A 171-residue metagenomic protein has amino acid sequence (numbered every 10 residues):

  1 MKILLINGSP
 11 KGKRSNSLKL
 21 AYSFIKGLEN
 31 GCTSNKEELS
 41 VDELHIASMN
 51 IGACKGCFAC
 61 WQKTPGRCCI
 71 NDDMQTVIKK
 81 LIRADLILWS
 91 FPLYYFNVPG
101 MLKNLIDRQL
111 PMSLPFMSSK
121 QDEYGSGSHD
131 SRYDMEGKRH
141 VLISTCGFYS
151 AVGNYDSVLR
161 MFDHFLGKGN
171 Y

Functional and structural regions predicted by a protein language model:
M1-S118: N-terminal beta1-alpha1-beta2 submodule of the flavodoxin-like/Rossmannoid cofactor-binding fold
I70-L86, D130, L159-Y171: Repeat-unit-sized solenoid/scaffold elements
M101, F116-G169: Short, glycine-/small-residue-rich phosphate/pyrophosphate-handling segment
